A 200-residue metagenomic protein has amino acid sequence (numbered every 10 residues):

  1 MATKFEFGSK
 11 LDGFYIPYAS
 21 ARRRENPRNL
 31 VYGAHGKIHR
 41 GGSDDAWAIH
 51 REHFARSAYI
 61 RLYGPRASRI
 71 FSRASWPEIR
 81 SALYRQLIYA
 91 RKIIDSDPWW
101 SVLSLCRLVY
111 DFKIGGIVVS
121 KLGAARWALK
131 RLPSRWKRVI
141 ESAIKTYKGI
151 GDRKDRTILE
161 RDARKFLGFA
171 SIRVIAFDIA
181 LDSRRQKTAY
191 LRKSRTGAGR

Functional and structural regions predicted by a protein language model:
M1-D95, V102, T196: Conserved NTP/Mg2+-binding pocket subregion across the NTase superfamily
Y18, Y110, I175: Residue-level marker of positions within ordered structural domains that often coincide with functionally constrained
H35-K37, V109-F112, I140: Bulky hydrophobic/aromatic packing residues
R73, R80, D95, W99-V102 (+2 more regions): Generic detection of long, well-ordered alpha-helical segments
S81-R85, L103, R107, R138-E141 (+2 more regions): Generic structural signal for well-ordered, non-membrane alpha-helices
Y89-L122: Hydrophobic alpha-helical packing segments in soluble, helical-rich domains
G116-R200: Structured mid-to-C-terminal alpha-helical surface segments
